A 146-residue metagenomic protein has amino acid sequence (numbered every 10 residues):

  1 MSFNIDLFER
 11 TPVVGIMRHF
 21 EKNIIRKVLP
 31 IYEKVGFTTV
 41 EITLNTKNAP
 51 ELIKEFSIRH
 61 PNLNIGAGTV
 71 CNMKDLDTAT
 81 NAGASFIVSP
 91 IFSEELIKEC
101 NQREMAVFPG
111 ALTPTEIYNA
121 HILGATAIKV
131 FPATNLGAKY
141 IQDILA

Functional and structural regions predicted by a protein language model:
M1-A82, Q102: Conserved N-terminal beta1-alpha1 strand-loop-helix module at the mouth
R18-E21, A67-M73, S89-F92, P109-P114 (+1 more regions): Glycine-rich beta-to-alpha transition loops that act as phosphate-gripper elements at the mouths of alpha/beta enzyme
L29, P50-I53, L76, I97 (+2 more regions): Generic structural signal for well-ordered alpha-helices, preferentially at hydrophobic/aromatic core positions
T38, S85, T126: Short acidic/polar active-site loop segments enriched in Thr and Asp
N72-A82, T115-A125, Y140: Catalytic cores of alpha/beta
E94-E95, I122, T126-A146: Active-site/ligand-binding-proximal alpha/beta "capping" segment
A106: Short loop->beta-strand "edge-of-pocket" segments that line small-molecule binding or catalytic clefts across diverse
